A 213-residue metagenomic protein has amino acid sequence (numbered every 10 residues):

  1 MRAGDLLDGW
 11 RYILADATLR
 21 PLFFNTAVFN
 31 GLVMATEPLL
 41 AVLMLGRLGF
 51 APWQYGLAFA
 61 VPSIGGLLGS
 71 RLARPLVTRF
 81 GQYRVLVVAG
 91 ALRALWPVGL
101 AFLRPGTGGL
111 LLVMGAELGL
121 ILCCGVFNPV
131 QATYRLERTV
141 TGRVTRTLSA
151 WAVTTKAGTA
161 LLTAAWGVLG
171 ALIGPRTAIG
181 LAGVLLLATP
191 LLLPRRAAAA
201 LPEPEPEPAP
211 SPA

Functional and structural regions predicted by a protein language model:
M1-L6: Short, membrane-interfacial amphipathic segments enriched in basic
L7, L14, V28, L45-A213: C-terminal transmembrane bundle of multi-pass solute transporters/carriers
R11-T36, L118-G119: Pair of pore-lining "gating" transmembrane helices in MFS-fold secondary transporters
A35-L43, V130: Transmembrane-helix terminus/interface motifs of multi-pass secondary transporters
